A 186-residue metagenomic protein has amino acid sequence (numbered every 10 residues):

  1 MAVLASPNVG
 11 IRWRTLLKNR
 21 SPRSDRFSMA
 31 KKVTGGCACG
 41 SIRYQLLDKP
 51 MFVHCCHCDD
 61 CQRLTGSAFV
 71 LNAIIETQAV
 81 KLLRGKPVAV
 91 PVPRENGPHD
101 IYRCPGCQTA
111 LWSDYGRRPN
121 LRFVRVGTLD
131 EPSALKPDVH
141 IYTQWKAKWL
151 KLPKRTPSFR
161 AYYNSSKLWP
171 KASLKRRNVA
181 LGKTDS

Functional and structural regions predicted by a protein language model:
L4-S6: Compositionally biased, low-complexity intrinsically disordered regions
N8, W13-G36, S41-S186: A short Gly-Trp-Pro
